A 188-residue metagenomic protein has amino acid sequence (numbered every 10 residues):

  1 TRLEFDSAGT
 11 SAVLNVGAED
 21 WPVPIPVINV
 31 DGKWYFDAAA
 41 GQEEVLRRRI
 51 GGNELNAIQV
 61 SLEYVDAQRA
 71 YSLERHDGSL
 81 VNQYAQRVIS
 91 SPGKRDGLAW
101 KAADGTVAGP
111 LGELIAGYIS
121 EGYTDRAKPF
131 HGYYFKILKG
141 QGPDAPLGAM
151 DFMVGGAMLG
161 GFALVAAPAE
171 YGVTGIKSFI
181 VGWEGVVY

Functional and structural regions predicted by a protein language model:
T1-W21, T124-H131, K136-P143, A149-M158: Surface-exposed, charged secondary-structure patches
R2-E4, P24-P26, S178: Short, surface-exposed charged micro-motifs
F5-S7, N29, V181-G182: Generic beta-strand structural signal
A12-N15, E19-E54, V186-Y188: Short beta-strand edge/turn micro-motifs at domain boundaries
D20, I50-S61, G155, L159 (+1 more regions): Solvent-exposed, acidic/flexible segments
Q42-P92: Conserved hydrophobic/amphipathic alpha-helical signal-anchor segments
Q83-L147: Acidic, glycine-rich loop-and-strand cores that form catalytic or ligand-binding grooves in diverse globular domains
G160-Y188: C-terminal soluble interaction/assembly domains
